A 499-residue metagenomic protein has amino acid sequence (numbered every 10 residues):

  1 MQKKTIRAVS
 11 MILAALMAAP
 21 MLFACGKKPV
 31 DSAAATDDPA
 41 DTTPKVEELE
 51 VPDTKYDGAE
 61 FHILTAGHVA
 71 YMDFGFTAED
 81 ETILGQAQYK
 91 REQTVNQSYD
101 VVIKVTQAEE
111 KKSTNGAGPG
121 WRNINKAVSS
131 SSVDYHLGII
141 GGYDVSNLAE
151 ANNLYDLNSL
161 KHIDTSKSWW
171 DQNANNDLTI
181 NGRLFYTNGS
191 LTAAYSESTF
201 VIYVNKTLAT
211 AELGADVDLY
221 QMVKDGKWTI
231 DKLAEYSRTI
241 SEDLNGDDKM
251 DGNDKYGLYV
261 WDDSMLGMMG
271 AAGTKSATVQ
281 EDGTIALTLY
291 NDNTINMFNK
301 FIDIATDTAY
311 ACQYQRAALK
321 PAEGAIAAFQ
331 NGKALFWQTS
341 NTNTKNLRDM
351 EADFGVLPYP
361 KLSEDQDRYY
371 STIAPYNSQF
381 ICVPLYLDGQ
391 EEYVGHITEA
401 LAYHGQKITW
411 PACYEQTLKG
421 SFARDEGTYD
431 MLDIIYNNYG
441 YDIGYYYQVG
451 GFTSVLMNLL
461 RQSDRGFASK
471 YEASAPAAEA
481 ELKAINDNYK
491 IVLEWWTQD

Functional and structural regions predicted by a protein language model:
K4-A14, A19-A151, Y471-D499: Conserved N-terminal structural module of periplasmic/extracytoplasmic solute-binding proteins
P44-F61, E109-G118, Y143-F200, D231: Hinge/lid segment of periplasmic solute-binding proteins
L64, S132-L137, L178-I202, G226-A286: Extracytoplasmic/periplasmic solute-binding protein
A108-N123, K227-K232, Y314-A327: Short helix-initiation/N-cap motifs at beta->coil->alpha
H162-W170, V223-D225, K275-N296, E364-S371: Short, solvent-exposed loop/beta-turn-alpha elements that line the ligand-binding surface or hinge of extracytoplasmic
A234-S237, S276-L319: Glycine-centered hinge/linker elements that transmit conformational signals in sensory and ligand-binding systems
R348-L418: Extracytoplasmic/periplasmic substrate-recognition and gating elements
L385-G395, G405-D499: Conserved C-terminal helix/tail region of periplasmic/extracytoplasmic solute-binding proteins
